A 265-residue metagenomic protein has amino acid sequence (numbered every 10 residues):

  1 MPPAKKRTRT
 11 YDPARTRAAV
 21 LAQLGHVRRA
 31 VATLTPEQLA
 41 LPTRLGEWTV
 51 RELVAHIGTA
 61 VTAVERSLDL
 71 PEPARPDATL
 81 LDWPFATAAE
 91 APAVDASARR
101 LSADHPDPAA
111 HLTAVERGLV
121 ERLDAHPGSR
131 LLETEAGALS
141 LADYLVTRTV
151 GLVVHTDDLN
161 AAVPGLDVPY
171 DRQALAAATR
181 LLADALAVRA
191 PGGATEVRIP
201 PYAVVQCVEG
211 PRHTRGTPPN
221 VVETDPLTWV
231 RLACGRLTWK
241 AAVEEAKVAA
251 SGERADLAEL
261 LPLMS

Functional and structural regions predicted by a protein language model:
M1-Q38, P73, D124, S265: Actinobacteria-biased recognition of intrinsically disordered, low-complexity terminal regions
P2-K6, L21, A32, L70 (+2 more regions): C-terminal interaction segments
P2-R15, A63-R117: Short, helix-capping/interhelical loops that line the mouth of catalytic, cofactor-, or ligand-binding pockets
T16-Q23, P108-V115, L145-R148, L175 (+1 more regions): Amphipathic alpha-helix face/heptad-repeat signature
L41-L80, L131-R180: Short, contiguous alpha-helical
D95-R148: Internal, conserved structured core segments that host functional sites
Q173-P201: A glycine-rich beta-turn/hairpin centered on an aromatic-Pro dipeptide
A190-L227: Glycine/small-residue-rich hydrophobic helix-like segments
